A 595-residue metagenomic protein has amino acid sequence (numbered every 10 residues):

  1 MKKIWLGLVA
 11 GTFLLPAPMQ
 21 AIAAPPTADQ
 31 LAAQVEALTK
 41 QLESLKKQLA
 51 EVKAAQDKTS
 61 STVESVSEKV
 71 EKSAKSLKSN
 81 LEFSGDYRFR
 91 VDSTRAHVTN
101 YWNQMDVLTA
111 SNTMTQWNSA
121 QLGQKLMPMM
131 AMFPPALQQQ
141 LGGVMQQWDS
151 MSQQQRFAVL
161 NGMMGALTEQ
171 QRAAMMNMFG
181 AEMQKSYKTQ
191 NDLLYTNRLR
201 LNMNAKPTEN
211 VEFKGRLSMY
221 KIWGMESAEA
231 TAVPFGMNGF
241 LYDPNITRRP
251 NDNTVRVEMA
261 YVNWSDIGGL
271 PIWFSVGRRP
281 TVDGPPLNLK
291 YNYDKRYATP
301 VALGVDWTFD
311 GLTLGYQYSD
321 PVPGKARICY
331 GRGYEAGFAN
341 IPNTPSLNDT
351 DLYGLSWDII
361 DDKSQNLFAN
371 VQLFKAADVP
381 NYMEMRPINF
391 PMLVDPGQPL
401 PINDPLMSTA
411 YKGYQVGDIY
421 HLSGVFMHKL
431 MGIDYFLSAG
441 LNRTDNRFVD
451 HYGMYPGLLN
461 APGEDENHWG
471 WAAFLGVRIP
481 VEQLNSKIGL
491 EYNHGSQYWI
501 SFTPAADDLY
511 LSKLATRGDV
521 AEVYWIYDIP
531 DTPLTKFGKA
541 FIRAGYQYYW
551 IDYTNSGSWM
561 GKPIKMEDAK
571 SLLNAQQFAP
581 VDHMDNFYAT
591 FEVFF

Functional and structural regions predicted by a protein language model:
M1-K3: N-terminal secretory signal peptides that target proteins for export/translocation
W5-L15, M19-N191, N202: N-terminal periplasmic/intermembrane-space "pro-region" immediately following the signal or transit peptide
P25-P26, A50, H97, K185-Y187 (+2 more regions): Outer-membrane beta-barrel pore domains
E71-D106, M203-W223, D358-A376, D418-L422 (+3 more regions): Hydrophobic, aliphatic-enriched repeat segments that assemble into extended interaction scaffolds in large eukaryotic
S73-L77, D266, V481, P533-L534: Surface-exposed acidic, glycine-flexible loop patches that form ligand/cofactor-binding and adhesion interfaces
E82, T189-F338, D349-T350, G354 (+3 more regions): Outer membrane beta-barrel
D92-A96, I222-G224, T281-P300, P321 (+7 more regions): Sequence/structural signature of outer-membrane beta-barrel proteins
T99-M183, E226-I246, P300-A302, F338-P345 (+4 more regions): Solvent-exposed loop segments that connect transmembrane elements
